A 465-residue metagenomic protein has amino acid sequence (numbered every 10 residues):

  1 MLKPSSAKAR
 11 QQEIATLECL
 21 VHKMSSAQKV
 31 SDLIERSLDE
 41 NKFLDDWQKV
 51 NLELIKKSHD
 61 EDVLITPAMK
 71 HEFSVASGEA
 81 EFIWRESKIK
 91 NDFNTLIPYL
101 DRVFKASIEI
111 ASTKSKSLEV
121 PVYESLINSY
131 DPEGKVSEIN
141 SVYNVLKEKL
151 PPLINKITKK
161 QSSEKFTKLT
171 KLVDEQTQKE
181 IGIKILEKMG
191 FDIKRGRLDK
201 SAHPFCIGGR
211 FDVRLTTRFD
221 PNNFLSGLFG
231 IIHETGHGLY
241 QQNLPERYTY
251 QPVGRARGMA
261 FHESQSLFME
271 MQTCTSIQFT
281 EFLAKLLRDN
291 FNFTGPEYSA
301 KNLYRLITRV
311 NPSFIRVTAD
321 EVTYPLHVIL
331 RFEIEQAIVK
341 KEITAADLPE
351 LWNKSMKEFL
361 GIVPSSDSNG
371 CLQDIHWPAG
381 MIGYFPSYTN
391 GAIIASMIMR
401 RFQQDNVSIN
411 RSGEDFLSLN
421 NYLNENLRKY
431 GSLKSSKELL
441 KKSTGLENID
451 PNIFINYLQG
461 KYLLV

Functional and structural regions predicted by a protein language model:
M1-P132, L433-S435, T444, I449-V465: A well-structured
L2-S5, A9, H22, V328 (+1 more regions): C-terminal, non-catalytic "cap/extension" segments appended to globular domains
A9, M69-E72, Y99-R102, V142 (+12 more regions): Secondary-structure capping and boundary motifs in well-ordered enzyme cores
F73-F224, Y462: Contiguous, non-catalytic segments that form substrate-binding/exosite surfaces or channel walls
S115, F219, N223-P245, E263-E270: Active-site recognition of the HExxH zinc-binding catalytic motif
Y143, K147-L150, E175-K179, I185-D199 (+2 more regions): All-alpha helical catalytic cores of prenyl diphosphate-utilizing isoprenoid enzymes
K194, R247-Q251, S276-K285, A345-A346: Acidic/polar loop patches that form or flank catalytic/metal-binding clefts of enzymes that bind anionic ligands
R255-P296: Post-HExxH zinc-binding segment in Zn-dependent metallohydrolases
